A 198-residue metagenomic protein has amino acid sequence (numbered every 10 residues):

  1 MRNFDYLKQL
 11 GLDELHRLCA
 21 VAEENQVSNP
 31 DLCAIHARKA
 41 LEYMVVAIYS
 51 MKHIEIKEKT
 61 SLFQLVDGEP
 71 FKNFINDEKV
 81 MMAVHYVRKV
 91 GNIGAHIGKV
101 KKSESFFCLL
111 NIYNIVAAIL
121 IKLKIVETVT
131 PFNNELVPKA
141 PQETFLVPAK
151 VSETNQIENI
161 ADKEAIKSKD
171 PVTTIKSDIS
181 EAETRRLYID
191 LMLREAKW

Functional and structural regions predicted by a protein language model:
M1-S152: Amphipathic alpha-helical interface elements
Q142, A149-W198: An alpha-helical interface "stripe"
